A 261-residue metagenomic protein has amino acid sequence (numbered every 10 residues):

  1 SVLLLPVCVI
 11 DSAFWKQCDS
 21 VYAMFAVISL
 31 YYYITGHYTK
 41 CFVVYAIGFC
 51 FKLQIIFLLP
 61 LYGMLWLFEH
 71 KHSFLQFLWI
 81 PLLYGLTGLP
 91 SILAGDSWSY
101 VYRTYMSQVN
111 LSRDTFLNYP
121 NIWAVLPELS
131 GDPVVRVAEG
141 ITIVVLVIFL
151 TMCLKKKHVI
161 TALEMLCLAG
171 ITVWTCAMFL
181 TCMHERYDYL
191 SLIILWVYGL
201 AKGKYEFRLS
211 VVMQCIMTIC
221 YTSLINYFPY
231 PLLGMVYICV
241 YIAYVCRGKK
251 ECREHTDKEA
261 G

Functional and structural regions predicted by a protein language model:
S1-C8: Transmembrane and membrane-interface helices of multi-pass, inner-membrane envelope-modifying transferases
I10, I28-Y32, T39-M64, I171-F179 (+1 more regions): Membrane-interface alpha helices of multi-pass inner-membrane proteins
A13-V21, H184: Short acidic/glycine- and proline-prone juxtamembrane loop motifs at membrane-interface regions of multi-pass membrane
V21-Y38, I194-L195: Specific aromatic-rich, kink-prone transmembrane helix
F57-L82, L93, L190: Perimembrane helix-loop-helix junctions
W79-F116, A124-P127: Transmembrane-lumen/periplasm boundary regions of multi-pass, lipid-linked membrane glycan transferases
V101-P120, T151, A169, Y198 (+1 more regions): Transmembrane helical bundles and short interhelical boundary loops of multi-pass, membrane-embedded
Q108-F179: Aromatic/glycine/proline-enriched transmembrane-helix motif characteristic of membrane-embedded glycan-assembly enzymes
